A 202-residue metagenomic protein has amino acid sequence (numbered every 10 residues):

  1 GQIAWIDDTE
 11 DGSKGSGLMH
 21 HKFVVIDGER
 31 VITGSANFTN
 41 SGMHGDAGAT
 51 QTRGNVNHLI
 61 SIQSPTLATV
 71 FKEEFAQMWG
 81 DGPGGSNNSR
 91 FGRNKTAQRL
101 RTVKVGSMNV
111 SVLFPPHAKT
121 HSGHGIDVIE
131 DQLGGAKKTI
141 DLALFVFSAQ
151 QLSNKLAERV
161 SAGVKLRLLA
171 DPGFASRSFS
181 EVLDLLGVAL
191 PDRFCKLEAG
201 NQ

Functional and structural regions predicted by a protein language model:
G1-G134, K165-Q202: HKD-type phospholipase D/PLD-like phosphodiesterase module
Q132, A143-F147, K155-V160, L168-P172: A structural feature that tracks compact, well-ordered secondary-structure segments with a strong bias toward
Q151-L156, S178-E181: A short acidic (Asp/Glu
